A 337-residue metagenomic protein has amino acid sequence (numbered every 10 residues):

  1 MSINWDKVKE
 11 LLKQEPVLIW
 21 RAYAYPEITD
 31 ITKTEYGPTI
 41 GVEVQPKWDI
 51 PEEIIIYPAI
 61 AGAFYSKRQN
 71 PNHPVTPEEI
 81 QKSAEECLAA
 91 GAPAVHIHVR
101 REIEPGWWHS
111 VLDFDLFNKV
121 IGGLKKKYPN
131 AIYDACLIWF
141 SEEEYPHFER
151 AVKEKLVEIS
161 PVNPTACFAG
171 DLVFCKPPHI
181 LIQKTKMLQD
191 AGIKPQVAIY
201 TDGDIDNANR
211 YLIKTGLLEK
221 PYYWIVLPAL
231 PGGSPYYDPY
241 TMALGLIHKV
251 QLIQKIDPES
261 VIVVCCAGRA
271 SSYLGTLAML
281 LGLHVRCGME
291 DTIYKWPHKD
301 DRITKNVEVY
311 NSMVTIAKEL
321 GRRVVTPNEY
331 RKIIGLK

Functional and structural regions predicted by a protein language model:
I19-E27, I31-T32, T39, E53-Y57 (+7 more regions): Structural preference for beta-strand elements that scaffold enzyme active sites
P46-N72, P164, F168: N-terminal small/glycine-rich loop or linker at the start of catalytic domains across soluble metabolic enzymes
G62-K82, C136-E144, D171-F174, P235 (+2 more regions): Active-site mouth loops of central-metabolism enzymes
R68, P93-K119, P228-G233, I293-P297: Glycine-rich, proline-tolerant flexible connector loops at the mouths of alpha/beta enzymes
P77-E79, G106-K176: Active-site beta->alpha loop and helix N-cap motifs at the rims of alpha/beta catalytic domains
I80, C87, H98, S160 (+4 more regions): Conserved, mostly hydrophobic/aromatic
G106-A135, K184-D190, G245-D257, V307-G321: Alpha-helix-loop-beta-strand connector modules within alpha/beta enzyme cores
I159-E290, T304: Catalytic alpha/beta core domains of metabolic enzymes, predominantly
